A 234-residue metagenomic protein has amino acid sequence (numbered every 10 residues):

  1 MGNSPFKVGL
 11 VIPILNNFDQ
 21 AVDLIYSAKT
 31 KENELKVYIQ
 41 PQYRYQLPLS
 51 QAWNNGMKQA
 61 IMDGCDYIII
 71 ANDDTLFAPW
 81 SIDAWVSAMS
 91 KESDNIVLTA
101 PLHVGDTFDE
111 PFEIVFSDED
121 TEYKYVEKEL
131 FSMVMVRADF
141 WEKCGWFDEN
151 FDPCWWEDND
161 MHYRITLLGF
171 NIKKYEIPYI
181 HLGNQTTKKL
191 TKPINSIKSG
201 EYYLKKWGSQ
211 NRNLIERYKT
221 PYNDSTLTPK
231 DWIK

Functional and structural regions predicted by a protein language model:
L24-L35: Short, acidic, metal-binding catalytic loop of nucleotide-sugar glycosyltransferases
N54-Y67: Active-site nucleotide-sugar/metal-binding loop of Leloir-type enzymes
C65-L76: Short beta-strand-to-loop acidic/aromatic patch adjacent to the donor-nucleotide binding site
I82-V97: Conserved donor-nucleotide/metal-binding helix-loop-beta segment in metal-dependent transferases, i.e., the alpha-helix
L98-F112: Short beta-strand-to-loop element that shapes/binds the nucleotide-sugar donor at the catalytic cleft/hinge
S117-V136: A recurrent flexible, glycine/aromatic-enriched loop bordering the glycosyltransferase active site that acts as
E142-T166, F170-I180: Donor nucleotide-sugar recognition loop
K174-P193, Y202: Active-site donor/metal-binding and catalytic loop motifs of nucleotide-sugar-dependent glycosylation enzymes
